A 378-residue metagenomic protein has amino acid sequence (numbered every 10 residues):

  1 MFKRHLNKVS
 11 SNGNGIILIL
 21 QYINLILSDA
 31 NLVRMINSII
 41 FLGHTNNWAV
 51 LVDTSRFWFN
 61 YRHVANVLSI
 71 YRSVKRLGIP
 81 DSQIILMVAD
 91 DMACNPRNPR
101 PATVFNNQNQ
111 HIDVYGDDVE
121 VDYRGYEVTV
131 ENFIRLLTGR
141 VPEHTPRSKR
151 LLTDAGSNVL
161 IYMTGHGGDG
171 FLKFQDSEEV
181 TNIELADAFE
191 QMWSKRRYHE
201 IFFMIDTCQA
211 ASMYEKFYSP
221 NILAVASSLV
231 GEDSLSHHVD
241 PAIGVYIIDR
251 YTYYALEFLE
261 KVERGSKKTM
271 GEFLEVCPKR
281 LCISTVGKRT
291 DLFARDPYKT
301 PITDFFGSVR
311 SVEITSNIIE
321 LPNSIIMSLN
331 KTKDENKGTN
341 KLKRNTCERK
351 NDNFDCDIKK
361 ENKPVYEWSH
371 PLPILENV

Functional and structural regions predicted by a protein language model:
R4-L6, L27-V378: Cysteine endopeptidase catalytic domains of the caspase/legumain-like
H5, Q21-Y22: Low-complexity, intrinsically disordered or signal/transmembrane-proximal segments
H5-N14: Bacterial N-terminal signal peptides that target proteins for export
G13-Q21: Sec-dependent signal peptide recognition, specifically the positively charged N-region followed immediately by
